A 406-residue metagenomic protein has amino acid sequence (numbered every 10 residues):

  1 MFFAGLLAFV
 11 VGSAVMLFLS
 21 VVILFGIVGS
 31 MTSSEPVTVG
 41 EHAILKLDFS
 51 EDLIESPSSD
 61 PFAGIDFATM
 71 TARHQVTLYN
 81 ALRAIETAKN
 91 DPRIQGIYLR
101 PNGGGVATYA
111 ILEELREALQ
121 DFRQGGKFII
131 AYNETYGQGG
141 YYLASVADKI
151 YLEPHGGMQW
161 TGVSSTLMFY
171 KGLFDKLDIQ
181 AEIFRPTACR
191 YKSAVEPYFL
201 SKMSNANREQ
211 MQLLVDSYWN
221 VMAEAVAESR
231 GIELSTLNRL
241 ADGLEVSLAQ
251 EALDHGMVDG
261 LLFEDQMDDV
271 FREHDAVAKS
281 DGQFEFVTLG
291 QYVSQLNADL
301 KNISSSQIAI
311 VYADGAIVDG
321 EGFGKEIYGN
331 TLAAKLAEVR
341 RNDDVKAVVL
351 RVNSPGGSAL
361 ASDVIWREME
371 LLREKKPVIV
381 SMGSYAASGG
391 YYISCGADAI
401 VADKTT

Functional and structural regions predicted by a protein language model:
M1-L234, N238-D242, V246, R272-P377 (+1 more regions): Small-residue-centered hinge/linker elements
V163, G260-E273: Small/polar-residue-rich segments within soluble enzyme cores
A252: Short, contiguous alpha-helical
